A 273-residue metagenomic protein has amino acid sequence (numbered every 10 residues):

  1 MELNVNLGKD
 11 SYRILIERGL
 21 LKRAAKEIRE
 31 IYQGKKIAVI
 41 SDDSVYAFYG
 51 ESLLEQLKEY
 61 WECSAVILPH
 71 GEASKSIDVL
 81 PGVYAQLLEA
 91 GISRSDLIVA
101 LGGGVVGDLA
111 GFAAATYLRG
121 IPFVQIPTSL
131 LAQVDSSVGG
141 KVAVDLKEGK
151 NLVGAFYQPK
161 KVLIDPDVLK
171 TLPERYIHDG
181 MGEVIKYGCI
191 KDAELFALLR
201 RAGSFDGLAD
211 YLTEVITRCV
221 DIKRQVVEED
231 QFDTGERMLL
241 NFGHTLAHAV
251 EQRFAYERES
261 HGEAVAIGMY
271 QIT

Functional and structural regions predicted by a protein language model:
M1-D96: ATP/NTP phosphate-donor binding region
L15, F112-A202: A glycine/threonine-rich phosphate-anchoring loop and its flanking beta-alpha core in nucleotide/phosphate-binding
H70-G71, L101-G103, F242-G243: Glycine-rich beta-strand-to-loop/alpha-helix junction loops that act as flexible
V83, A110-A114, V184, V250 (+1 more regions): Buried hydrophobic packing segments
E89-S95, L118-Q125, Q252-E263: Phosphate-handling active-site elements
V105-F112, Q133-V134, H248-A249: Short glycine/serine/threonine-rich phosphate/pyrophosphate-binding segments that cradle anionic phosphate groups
L198-T273: Active-site segments that bind and position negatively charged phosphate/pyrophosphate groups
